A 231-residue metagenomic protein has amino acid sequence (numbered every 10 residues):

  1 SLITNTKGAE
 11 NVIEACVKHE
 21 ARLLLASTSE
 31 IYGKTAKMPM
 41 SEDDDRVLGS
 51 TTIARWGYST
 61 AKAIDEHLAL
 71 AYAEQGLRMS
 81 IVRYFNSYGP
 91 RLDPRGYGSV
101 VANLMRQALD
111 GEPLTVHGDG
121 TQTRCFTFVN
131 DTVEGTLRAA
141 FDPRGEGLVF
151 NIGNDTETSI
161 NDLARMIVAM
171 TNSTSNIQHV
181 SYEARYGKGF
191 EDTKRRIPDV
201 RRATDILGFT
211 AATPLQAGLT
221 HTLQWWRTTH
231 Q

Functional and structural regions predicted by a protein language model:
S1-S87, N130, H221-W225: N-terminal Rossmann-like NAD(P)+-binding domain of SDR-like oxidoreductases, especially those catalyzing
T4-K7, W56, T60, R95-S99 (+5 more regions): Residue-level signal for the nucleotide or nucleotide-sugar donor/cofactor binding architecture
A36, A63, S87-A102, D110-E112 (+7 more regions): Glycine/proline-rich active-site loop of Rossmann-fold NAD(P)-dependent oxidoreductases
E42-G49, G76, L104-V116, M170-A184 (+1 more regions): A short C-terminal helix-loop "cap" of Rossmann-like NAD(P)-dependent dehydrogenase/epimerase domains
D119, G147-F150, N161-A164, N172-R195: C-terminal "lid/loop" region of Rossmann-like NAD(P)-dependent oxidoreductases
V129, D162, E183-T210, H221: Conserved C-terminal active-site "lid" loop/helix of NAD(P)H-dependent oxidoreductases that clamps the redox cofactor
T132, T136, I152, L163 (+2 more regions): Non-catalytic, hydrophobic alpha-helical segments
R201, L215-Q231: Amphipathic terminal alpha-helices
